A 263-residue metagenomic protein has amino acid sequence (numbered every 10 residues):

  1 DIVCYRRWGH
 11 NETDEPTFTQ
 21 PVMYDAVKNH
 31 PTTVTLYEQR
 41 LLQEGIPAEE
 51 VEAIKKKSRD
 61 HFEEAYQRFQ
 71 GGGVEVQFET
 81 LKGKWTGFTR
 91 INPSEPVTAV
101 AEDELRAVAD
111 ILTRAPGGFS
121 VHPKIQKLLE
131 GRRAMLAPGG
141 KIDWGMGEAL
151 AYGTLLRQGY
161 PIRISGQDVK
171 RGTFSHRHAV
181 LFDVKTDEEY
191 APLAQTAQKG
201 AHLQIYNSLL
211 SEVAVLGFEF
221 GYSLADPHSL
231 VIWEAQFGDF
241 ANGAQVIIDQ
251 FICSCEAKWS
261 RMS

Functional and structural regions predicted by a protein language model:
I2-S263: Flexible, glycine-rich loop/tail regions that form catalytic "lids" or insertion modules at the edges of active sites
